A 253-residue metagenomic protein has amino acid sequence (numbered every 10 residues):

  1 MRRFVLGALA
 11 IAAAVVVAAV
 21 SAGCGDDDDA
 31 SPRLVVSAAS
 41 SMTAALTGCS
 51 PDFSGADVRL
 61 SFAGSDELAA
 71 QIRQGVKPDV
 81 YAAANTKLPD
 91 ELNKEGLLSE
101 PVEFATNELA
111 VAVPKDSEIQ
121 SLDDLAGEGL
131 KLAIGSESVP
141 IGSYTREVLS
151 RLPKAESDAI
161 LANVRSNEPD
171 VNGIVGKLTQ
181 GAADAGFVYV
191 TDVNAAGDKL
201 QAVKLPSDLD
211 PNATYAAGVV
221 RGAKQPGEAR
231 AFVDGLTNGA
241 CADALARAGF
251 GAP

Functional and structural regions predicted by a protein language model:
M1-I11: Bacterial N-terminal signal peptides that target proteins for export
A10-A18: Hydrophobic helical h-region of N-terminal Sec-dependent signal peptides in bacterial secretory/periplasmic proteins
A19-G23: C-terminal motif of bacterial Sec signal peptides marking the signal peptidase cleavage site
C24-P51, D66, A70-R73, A83-T86 (+3 more regions): Exported/periplasmic ABC-transporter solute-binding proteins
D57-D66: A short beta-strand-loop structural module common to alpha/beta enzyme folds
L60, E100-P101: Surface-exposed patches in mature extracellular/periplasmic domains of secreted proteins
V76-P78: Short acidic/histidine-rich motifs immediately flanking catalytic phosphotransfer sites in two-component signaling
L97: Active-site surface patch of divalent metal-dependent phosphodiester/phosphate bond hydrolases
